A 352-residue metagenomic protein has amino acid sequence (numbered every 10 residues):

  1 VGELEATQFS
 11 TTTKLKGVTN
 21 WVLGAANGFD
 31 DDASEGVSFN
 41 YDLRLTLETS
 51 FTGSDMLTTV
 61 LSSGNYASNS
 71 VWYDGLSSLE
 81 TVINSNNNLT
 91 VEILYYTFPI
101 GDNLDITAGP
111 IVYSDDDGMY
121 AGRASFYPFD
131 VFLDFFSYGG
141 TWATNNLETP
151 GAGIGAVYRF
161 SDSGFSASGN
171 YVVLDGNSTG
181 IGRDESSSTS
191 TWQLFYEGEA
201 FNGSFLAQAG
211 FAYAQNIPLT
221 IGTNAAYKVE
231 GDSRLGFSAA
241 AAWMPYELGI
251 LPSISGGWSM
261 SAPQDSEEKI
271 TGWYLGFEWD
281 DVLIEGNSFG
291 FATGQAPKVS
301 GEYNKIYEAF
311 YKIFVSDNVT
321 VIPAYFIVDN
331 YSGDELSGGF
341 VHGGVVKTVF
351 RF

Functional and structural regions predicted by a protein language model:
V1-G109, N145-G176, D184-S187, W192-F201 (+4 more regions): Beta-barrel outer-membrane channel/assembly domains of diderm bacteria
A67-N69, I111-F126, F289-P297: Surface-exposed extracellular loop regions of Gram-negative outer-membrane beta-barrel proteins, predominantly
S125-D134, N170, N177-T179, R183-E185: Internal alpha/beta core interface subdomains
P128-A143, L147: Acidic, His- and aromatic-enriched active-site or binding-groove loops in soluble protein domains that engage sugars
T223-A225: Solvent-exposed, glycine/polar-rich loop segments of beta-barrel outer-membrane systems
